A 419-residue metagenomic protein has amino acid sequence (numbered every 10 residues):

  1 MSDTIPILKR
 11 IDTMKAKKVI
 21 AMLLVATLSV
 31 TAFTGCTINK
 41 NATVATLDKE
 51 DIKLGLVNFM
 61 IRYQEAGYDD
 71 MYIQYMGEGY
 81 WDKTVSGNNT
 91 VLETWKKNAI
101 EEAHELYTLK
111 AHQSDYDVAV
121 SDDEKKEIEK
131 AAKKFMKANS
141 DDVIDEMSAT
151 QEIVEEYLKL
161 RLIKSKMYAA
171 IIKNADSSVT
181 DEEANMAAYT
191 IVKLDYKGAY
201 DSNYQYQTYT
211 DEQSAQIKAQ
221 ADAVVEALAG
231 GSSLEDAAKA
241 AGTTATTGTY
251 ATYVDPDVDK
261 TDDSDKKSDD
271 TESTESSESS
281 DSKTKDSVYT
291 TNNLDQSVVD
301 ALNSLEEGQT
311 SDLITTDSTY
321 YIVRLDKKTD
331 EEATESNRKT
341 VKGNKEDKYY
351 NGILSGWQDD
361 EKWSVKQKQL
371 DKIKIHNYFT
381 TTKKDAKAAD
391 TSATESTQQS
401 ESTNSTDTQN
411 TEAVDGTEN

Functional and structural regions predicted by a protein language model:
M1-T13: Short, Lys/Arg-enriched N-terminal segments with co-localized hydrophobic residues within the first ~10-30 amino acids
D12-M22: Bacterial N-terminal signal peptides that target proteins for export
L24-S29: Hydrophobic helical h-region of N-terminal Sec-dependent signal peptides in bacterial secretory/periplasmic proteins
T31-G35: C-terminal motif of bacterial Sec signal peptides marking the signal peptidase cleavage site
T37-S148: N-terminal targeting/tethering segments
I38-K40, L47, V143-Q216, S280 (+1 more regions): PPIase-associated folding chaperone regions across multiple families
R62-A66, I100-A119, K130-D141, K159-D176 (+8 more regions): Sec-exported extracytoplasmic/periplasmic mature domains
A219-L294, E332: Peptidyl-prolyl cis-trans isomerase
